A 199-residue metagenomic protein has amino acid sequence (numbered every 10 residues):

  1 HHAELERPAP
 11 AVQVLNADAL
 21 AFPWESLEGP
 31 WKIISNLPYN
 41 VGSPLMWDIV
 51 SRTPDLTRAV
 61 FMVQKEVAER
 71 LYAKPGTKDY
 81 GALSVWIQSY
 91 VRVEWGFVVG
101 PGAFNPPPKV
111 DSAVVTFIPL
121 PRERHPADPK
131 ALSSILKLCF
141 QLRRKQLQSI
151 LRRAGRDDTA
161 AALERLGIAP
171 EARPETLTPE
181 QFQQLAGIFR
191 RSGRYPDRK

Functional and structural regions predicted by a protein language model:
H1-L138, E164, Q184-K199: Catalytic cores of RNA-modifying enzymes
K137-F140, R152: Alpha-solenoid HEAT/Armadillo repeat architecture
R153-A161: Short amphipathic alpha-helix segments
E171-A172: Compact, charge-rich alpha-helical regulatory domains located at protein termini
E175: Conserved phosphate/pyrophosphate-binding and hydrolysis machinery centered on Walker-type P-loop NTPases, extending
